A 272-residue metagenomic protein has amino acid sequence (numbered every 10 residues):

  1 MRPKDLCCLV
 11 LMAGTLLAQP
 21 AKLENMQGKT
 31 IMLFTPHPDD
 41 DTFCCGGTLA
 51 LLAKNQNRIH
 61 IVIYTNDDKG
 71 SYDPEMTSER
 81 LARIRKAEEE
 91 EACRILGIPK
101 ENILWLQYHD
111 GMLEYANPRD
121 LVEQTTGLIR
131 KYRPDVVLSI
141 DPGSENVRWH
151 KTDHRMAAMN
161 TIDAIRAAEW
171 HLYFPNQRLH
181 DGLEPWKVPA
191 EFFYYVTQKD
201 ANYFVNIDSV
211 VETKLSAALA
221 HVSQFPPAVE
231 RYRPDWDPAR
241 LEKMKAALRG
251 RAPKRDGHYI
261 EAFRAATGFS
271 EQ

Functional and structural regions predicted by a protein language model:
R2, C8, A18-F34, G111 (+1 more regions): Metal-dependent de-N-acetylase/amidase catalytic core
C8-L9, R94: Secreted/luminal cysteine- and crosslink-motif detector
A18-Y132: Active-site rim/loop-helix segments in enzyme catalytic domains that contact anionic ligands
